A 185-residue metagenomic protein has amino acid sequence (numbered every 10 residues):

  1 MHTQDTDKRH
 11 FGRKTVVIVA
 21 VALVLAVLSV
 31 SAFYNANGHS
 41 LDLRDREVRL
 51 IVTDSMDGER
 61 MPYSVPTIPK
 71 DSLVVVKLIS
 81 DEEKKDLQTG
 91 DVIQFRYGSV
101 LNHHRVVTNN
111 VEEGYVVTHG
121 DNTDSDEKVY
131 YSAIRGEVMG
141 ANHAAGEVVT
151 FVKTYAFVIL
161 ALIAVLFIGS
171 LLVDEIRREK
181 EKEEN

Functional and structural regions predicted by a protein language model:
M1-H10, V149, E183-N185: Terminal targeting segments of Actinobacterial cell-envelope proteins
D5, M61-P62, V129: Short, well-ordered secondary-structure micro-motifs
D7-L23: N-terminal Sec-pathway targeting helices
R9, I163-N185: Juxtamembrane interface at the cytosolic side of transmembrane helices
A22, S29-G114, T118-D121: Feature for secretory/organellar precursors and membrane-associated catalytic proteins
L23-V30, I159-S170: Alpha-helical transmembrane segments
H103-E147: Extended, hydrophilic extramembrane loops/domains of integral membrane proteins
A144-L162: Juxtamembrane/start-of-transmembrane alpha-helix segments at the extracytoplasmic/lumenal side of membrane anchors
